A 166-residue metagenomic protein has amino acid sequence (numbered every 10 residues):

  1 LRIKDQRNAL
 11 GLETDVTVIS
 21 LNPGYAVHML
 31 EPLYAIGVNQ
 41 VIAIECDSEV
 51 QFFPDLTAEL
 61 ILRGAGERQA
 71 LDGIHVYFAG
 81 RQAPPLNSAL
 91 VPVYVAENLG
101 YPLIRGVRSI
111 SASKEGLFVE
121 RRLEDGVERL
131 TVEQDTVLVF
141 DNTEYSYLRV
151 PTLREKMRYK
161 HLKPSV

Functional and structural regions predicted by a protein language model:
L1-L21: N-terminal beta-strand-loop-alpha-helix module at the start of alpha/beta ligand-binding or catalytic domains
V18-S20, F78, R105: Structural beta-sheet core signal
N22-G24, Q82-N87: Gly/Ser/Thr-rich loops at beta-strand to alpha-helix junctions that form or flank small-molecule/cofactor-binding
V27-G64: A glycine-rich helix N-cap at a beta->alpha junction
A65-I74: Glycine-rich phosphate-binding loop signature in dinucleotide/nucleotide-binding domains
P85-L103: Short Gly/Thr/Asp-enriched flexible loops that form oxyanion-binding sites at enzyme active sites
R108-V166: Electrostatically charged, flexible surface regions
